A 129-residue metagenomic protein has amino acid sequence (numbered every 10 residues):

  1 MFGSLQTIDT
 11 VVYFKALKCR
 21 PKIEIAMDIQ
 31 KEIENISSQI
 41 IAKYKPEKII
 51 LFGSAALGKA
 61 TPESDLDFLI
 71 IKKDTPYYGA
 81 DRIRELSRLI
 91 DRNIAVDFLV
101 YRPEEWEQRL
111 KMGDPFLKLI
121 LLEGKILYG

Functional and structural regions predicted by a protein language model:
F2-K48, A56-E63, K72-G129: Catalytic core of pol beta-like nucleotidyltransferases
